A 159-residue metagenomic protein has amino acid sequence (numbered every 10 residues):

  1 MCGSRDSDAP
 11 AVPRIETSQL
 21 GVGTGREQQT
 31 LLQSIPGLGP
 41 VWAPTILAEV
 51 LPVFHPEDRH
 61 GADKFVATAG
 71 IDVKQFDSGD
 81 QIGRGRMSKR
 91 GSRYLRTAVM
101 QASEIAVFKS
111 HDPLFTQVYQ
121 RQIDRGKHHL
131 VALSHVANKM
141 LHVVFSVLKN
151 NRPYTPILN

Functional and structural regions predicted by a protein language model:
M1-N159: A detector of single, family-specific signature residues that are central to catalytic or substrate-handling motifs
